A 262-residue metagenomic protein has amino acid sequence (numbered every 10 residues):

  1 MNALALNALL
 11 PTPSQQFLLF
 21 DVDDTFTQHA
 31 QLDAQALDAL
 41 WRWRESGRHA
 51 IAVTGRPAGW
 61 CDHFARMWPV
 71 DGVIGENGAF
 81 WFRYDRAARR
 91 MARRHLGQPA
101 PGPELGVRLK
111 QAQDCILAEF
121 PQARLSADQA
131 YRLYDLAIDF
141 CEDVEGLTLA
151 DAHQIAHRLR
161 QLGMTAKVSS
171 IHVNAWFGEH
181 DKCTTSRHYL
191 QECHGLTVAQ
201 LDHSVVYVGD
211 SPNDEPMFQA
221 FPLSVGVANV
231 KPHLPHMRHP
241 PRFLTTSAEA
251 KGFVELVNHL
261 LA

Functional and structural regions predicted by a protein language model:
M1-F20: Non-catalytic pre-domain segments flanking phosphatase-related domains
A8-L9, P13, D33, C183-A262: Mg2+-dependent phosphoryl-transfer enzymes with acidic/Ser/Thr/Gly-rich catalytic loops
L18-F20, V73, Y207: Residue-level marker for buried hydrophobic side chains located in beta-strands that build the well-ordered beta-sheet
L32-D128: Active-site phosphate-binding/coordination module
W68-P69, N77, L162, A220-F221 (+1 more regions): Short, structured coil segments at secondary-structure junctions
A112-V206, S211-A220: Conserved acidic, metal-coordinating active-site core of Asp-based, Mg2+-dependent phosphoryl-transfer enzymes
